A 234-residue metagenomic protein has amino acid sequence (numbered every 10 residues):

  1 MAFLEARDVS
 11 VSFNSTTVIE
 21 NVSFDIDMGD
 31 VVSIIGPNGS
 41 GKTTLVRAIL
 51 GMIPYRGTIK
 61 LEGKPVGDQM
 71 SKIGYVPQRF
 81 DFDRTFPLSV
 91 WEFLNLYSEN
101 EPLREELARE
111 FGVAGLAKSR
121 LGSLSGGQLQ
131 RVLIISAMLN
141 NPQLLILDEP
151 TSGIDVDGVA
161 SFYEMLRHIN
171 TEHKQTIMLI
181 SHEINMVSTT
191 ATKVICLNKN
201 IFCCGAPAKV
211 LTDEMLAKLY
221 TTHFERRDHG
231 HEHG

Functional and structural regions predicted by a protein language model:
P54-Q69: Conserved ABC transporter NBD signature motif
P102-K118: Conserved ABC ATPase "signature" region
R120-L124: Conserved ABC ATPase signature
L145-E149: Catalytic Walker B motif of ABC-type/P-loop ATPase nucleotide-binding domains
S181-H182: H-loop/switch region of ABC-family ATPase nucleotide-binding domains
V194-P207: H-loop (His-switch) and adjacent beta-strand-loop-beta switch element of ABC-type ATPase nucleotide-binding domains
T212-E214, L219-G234: ABC ATPase nucleotide-binding domains
